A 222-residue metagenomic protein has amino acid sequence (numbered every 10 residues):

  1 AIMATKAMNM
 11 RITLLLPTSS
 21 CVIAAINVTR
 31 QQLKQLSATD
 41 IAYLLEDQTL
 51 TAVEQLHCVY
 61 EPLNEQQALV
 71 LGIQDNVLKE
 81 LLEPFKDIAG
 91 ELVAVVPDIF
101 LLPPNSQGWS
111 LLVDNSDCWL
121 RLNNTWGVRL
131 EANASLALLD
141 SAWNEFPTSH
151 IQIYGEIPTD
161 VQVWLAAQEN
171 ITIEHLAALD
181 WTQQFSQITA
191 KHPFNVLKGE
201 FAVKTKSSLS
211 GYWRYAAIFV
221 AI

Functional and structural regions predicted by a protein language model:
A1-I222: Hydrophobic/aromatic-enriched cytosolic interaction surfaces used to assemble or bind macromolecules
